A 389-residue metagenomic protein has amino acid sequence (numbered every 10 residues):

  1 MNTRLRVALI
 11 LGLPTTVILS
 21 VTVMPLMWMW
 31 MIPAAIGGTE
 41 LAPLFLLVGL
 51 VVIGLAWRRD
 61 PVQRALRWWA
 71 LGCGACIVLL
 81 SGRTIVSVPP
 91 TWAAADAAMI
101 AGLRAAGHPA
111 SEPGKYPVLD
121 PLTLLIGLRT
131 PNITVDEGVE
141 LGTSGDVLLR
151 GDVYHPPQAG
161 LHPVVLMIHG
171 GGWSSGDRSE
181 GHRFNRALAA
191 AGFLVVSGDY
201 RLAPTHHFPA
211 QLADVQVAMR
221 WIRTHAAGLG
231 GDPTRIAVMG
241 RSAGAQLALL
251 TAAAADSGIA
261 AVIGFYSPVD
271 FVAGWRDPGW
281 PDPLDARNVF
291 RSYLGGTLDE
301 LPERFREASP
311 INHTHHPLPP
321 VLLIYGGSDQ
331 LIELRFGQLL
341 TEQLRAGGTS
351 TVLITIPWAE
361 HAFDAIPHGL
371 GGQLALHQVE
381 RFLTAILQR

Functional and structural regions predicted by a protein language model:
V17-G49, A110-A159: N-terminal cap/lid segment of alpha/beta-hydrolase-fold proteins
L103-V118, L249-E303: Hydrolase active-site cap/lid region
L161-G171: Short beta-strand element of the alpha/beta-hydrolase
S179-S197: Short amphipathic alpha-helix adjacent to the substrate-entry channel of hydrolases
H207-A226, A375: Alpha/beta-hydrolase active-site loop
R223-V238: Gly/Ser-rich "nucleophile elbow"/oxyanion-hole loop immediately N-terminal to the catalytic nucleophile in hydrolases
P317, L323-Y325, D329: Short beta-strand/loop motif that positions the catalytic acidic residue of the alpha/beta-hydrolase fold
Q330-L339: Conserved alpha/beta-hydrolase "acid-adjacent" motif
